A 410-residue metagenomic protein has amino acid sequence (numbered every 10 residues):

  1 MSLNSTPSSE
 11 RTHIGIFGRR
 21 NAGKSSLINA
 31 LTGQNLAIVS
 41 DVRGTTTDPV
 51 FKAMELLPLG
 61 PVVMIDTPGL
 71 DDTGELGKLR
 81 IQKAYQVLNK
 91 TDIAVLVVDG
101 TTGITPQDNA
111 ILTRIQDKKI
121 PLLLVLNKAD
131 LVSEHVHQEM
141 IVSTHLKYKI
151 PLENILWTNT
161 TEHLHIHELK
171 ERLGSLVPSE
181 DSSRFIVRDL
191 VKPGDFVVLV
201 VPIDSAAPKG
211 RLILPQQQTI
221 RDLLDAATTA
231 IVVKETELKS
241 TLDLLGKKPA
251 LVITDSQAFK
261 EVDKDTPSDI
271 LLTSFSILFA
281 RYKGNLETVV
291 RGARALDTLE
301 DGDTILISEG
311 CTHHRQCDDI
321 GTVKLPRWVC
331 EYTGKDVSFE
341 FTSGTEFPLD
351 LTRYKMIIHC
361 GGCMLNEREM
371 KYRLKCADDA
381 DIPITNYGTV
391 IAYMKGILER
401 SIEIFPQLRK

Functional and structural regions predicted by a protein language model:
M1-K78, Q86-V87: Conserved G1/Walker A P-loop phosphate-binding module
K52-G60, L79-I155, L212-T228, E237-T241 (+1 more regions): Conserved C-terminal guanine-recognition region of P-loop GTPase G domains, centered on the G4
T67, V98-T101, I120-V136, L156-L164 (+7 more regions): G-domain G4 guanine-recognition motif of GTPases
T91, P249, Y354: An anion/phosphate-binding loop that grips the pyrophosphate of nucleotide cofactors and donors
I120-L123, K128-D189, V198, A227-T236 (+4 more regions): Canonical P-loop GTPase G-domain recognition
L122, R172-S179, I270-L299, D378-K410: Ser/Thr/Gly-rich flexible loops in soluble cytosolic domains mediating phosphotransfer, phosphorylation
Q218-T228, V323-S338: Short helix-loop-beta junction
R281-G334, T345-E346, L351: Redox- and metal-dependent alpha/beta enzyme cores, enriched for Fe-S-associated oxidoreductases and cofactor-handling
